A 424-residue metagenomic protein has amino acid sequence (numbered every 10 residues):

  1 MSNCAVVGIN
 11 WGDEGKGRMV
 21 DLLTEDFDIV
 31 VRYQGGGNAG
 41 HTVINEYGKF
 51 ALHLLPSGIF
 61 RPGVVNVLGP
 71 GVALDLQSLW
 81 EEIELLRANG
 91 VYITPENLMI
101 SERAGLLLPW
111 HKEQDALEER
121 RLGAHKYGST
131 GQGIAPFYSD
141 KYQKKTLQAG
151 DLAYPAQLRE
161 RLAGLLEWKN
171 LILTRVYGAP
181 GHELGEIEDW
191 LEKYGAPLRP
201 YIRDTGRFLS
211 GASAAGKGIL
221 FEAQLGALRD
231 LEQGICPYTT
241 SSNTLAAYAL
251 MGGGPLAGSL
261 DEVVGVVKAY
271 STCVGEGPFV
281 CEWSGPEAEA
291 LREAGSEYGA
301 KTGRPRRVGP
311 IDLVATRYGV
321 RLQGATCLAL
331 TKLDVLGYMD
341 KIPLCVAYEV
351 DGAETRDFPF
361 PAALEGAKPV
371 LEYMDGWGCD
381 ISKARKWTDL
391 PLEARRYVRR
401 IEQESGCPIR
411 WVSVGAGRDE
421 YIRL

Functional and structural regions predicted by a protein language model:
M1-L424: Non-transmembrane, aqueous-exposed alpha-helical and coiled segments at domain scale
